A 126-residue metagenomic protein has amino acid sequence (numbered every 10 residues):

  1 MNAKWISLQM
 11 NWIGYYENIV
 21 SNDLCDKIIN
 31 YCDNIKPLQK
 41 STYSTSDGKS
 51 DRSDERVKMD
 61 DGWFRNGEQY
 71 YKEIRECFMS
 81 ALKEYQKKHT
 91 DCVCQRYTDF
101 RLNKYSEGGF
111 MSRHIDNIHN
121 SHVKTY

Functional and structural regions predicted by a protein language model:
N2-C94: Non-heme Fe(II)/2-oxoglutarate
K72-Y126: Catalytic core of non-heme Fe(II) oxygenases with the double-stranded beta-helix
